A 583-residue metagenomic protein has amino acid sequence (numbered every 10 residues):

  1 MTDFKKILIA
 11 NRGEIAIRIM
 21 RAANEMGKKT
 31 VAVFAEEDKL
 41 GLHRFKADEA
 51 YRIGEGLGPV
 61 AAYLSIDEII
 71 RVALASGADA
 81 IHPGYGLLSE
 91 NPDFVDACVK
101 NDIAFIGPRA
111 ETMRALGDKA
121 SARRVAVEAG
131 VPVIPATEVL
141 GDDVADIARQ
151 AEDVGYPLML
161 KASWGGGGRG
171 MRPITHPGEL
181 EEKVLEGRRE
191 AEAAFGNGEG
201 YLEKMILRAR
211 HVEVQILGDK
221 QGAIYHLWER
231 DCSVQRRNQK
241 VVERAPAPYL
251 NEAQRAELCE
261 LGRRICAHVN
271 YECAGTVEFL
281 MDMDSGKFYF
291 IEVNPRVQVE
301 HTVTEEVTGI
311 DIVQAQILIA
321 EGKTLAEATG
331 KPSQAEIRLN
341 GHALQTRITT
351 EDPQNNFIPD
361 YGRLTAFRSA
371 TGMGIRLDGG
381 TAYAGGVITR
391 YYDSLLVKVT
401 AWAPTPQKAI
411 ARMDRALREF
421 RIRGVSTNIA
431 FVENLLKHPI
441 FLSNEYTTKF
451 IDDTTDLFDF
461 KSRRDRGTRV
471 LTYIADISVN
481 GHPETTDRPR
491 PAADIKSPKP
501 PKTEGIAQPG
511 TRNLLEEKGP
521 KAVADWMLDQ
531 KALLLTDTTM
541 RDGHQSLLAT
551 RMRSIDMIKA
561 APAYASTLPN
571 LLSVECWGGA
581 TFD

Functional and structural regions predicted by a protein language model:
M1-V277, M281-H301: N-terminal beta-alpha lobe that positions the nucleotide/phosphoryl donor in ATP/NTP-coupled carboxylate activation
T2-K6, I506-D542, L547: N-terminal amphipathic alpha-helix/helix-capping segment at the start of soluble metabolic enzymes
T30-A32, G200, L535-T538, L572-C576: Hydrophobic faces of well-ordered beta-strands that scaffold small-molecule active sites in alpha/beta enzyme cores
I53-Y63, T539-D556: Active-site mouth loops of central-metabolism enzymes
V95-V99, W228-V242, L339, G386-Y392 (+1 more regions): Flexible hinge/switch segments at interdomain interfaces of large molecular machines
T302-I506: Catalytic cores of soluble metabolic enzymes centered on carboxylation/carboxyl-transfer
Q545-M552, N570-D583: Glycine-rich, proline-tolerant flexible connector loops at the mouths of alpha/beta enzymes
S554-V574: Alpha/beta enzyme core
